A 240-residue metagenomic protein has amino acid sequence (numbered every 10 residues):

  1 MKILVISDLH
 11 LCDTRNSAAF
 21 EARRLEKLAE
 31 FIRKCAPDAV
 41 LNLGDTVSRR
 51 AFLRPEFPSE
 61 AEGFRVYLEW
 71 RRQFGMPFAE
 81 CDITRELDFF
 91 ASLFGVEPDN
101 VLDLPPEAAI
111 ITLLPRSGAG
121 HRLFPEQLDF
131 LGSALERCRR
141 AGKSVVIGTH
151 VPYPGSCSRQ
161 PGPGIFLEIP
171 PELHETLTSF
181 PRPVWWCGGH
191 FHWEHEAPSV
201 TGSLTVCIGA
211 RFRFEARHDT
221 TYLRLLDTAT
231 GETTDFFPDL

Functional and structural regions predicted by a protein language model:
M1-F57: N-terminal active-site segment of His-dependent metallophosphoesterases
V5-S7, A39-D45, M76-T84, L113 (+3 more regions): Active-site neighborhood of phospho(di)ester-bond hydrolases with catalytic His/Asp-centered motifs
L11-S17, R49-P55, I111-P125, G155-G164: Surface-exposed cleft-lining segments at the edges of enzyme active sites
I32-A36, R137-G142, F180: Glycine-rich phosphate-binding loop signature in dinucleotide/nucleotide-binding domains
F52-R139, E172-S179, P198-L226, G231-T233: Extended active-site neighborhood of metal-dependent phosphoesterases/phosphodiesterases
F57-E60, A141-V184: Active-site-proximal segments of metal-dependent phosphoesterases and phosphodiesterases across multiple
L87, S117-G118, P152-G155, W193-E194: Short, catalytically relevant binding-site loops at active-site mouths
D235-L240: Short, solvent-exposed aromatic-acidic interface loops
